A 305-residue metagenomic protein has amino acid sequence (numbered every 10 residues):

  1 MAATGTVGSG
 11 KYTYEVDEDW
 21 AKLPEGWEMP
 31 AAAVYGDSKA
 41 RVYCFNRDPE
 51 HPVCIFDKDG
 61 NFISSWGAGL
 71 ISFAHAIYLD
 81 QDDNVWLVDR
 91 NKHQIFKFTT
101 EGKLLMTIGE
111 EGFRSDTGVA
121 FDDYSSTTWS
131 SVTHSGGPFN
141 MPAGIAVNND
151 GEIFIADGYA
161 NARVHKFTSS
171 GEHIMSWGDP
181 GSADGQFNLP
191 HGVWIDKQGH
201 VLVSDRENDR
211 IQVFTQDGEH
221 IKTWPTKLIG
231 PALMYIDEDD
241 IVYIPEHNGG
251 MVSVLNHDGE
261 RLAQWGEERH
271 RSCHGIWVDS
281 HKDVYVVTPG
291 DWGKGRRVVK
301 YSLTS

Functional and structural regions predicted by a protein language model:
M1-S305: Eukaryotic scaffold repeat domains enriched in small/polar residues
